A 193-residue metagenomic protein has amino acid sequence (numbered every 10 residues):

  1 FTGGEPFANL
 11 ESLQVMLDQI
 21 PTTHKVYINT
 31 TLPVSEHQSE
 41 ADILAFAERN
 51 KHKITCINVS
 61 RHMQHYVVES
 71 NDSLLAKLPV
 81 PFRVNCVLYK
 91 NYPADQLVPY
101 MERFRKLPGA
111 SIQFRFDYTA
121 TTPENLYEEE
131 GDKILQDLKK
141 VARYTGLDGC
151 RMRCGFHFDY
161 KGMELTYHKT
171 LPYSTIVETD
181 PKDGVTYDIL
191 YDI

Functional and structural regions predicted by a protein language model:
F1-N9, T22-S39, K51-S70, P81-K90 (+1 more regions): Core AdoMet radical
L10-Q14: Metal-dependent catalytic neighborhoods of phosphoester/phosphodiester hydrolases
L17-P21, L44-H52, N71-P79, F104-L107: Acidic (Asp/Glu)-rich catalytic clusters
H37-A47, P93-E102: Short, acidic/polar
S60-V185, I189-D192: Radical SAM enzyme [4Fe-4S]-AdoMet core and its adjacent flexible, acidic and glycine-rich loops/tails across
